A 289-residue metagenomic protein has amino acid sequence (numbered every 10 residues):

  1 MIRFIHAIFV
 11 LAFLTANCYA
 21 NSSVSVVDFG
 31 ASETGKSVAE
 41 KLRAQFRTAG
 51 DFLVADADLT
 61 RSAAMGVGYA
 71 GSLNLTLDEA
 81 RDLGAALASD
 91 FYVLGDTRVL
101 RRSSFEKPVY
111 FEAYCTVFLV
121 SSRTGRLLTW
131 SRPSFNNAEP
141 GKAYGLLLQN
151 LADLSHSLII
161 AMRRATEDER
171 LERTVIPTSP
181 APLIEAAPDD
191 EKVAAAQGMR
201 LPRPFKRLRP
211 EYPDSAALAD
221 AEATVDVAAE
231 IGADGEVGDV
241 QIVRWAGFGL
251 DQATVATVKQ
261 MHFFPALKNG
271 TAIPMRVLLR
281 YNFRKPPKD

Functional and structural regions predicted by a protein language model:
I5-N17: Bacterial N-terminal signal peptides
Y19-S25, T34-A49, L83-A86, Y110 (+1 more regions): C-terminal/domain-edge helix-coil "capping" segments
S22-A31, R43-L73: Short beta-strand->alpha-helix linker/helix-N-cap micro-motif that forms a surface specificity/interaction loop
S22-S25, V38, L42, G50 (+6 more regions): Envelope-exposed proteins and targeting segments
S23, P140-G141, I160-D289: Charge-biased low-complexity segments
V27-E33, V67-G71, P140-Y144, V240-W245: Second-shell loop/turn segments in exported
A55-S104, Y110-F111: Short, solvent-exposed, polar/charged sequence segments at loop or secondary-structure edges
S104-F105, R126, N269: Scaffold/interface architecture of coatomer-like assemblies
